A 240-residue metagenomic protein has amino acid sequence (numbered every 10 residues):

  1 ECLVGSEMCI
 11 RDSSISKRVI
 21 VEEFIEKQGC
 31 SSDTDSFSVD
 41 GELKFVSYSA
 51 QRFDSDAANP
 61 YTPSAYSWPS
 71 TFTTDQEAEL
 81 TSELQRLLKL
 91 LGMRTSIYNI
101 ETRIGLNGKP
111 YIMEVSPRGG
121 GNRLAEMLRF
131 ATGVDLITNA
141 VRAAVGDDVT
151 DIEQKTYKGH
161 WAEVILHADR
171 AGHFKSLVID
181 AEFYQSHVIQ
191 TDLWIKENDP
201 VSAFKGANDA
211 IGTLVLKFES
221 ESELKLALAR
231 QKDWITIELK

Functional and structural regions predicted by a protein language model:
E1, K27-G29, T95, K155-Y157 (+1 more regions): Short coil/turn motifs at beta-sheet boundaries
E1-G5, C9-I10: Single conserved hydrophobic/aromatic residue that forms the stacking wall/gate of nucleotide- or nucleobase-binding
E23-S31, D35-M93, I97, I104 (+2 more regions): ATP-dependent carboxylate/phosphate-activation module, predominantly the ATP-grasp catalytic core and closely related
G108-P110: Conserved protein kinase catalytic/activation segment
V141-K240: Peripheral (often C-terminal) accessory segments that flank ATP-dependent C-N-forming ligase machineries
